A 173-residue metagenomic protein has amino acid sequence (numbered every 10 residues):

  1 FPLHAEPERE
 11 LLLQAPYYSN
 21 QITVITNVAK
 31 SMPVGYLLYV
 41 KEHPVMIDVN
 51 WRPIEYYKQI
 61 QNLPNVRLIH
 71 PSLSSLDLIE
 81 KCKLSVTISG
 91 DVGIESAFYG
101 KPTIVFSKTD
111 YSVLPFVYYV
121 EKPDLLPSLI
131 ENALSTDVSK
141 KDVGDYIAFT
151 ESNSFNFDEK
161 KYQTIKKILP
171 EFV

Functional and structural regions predicted by a protein language model:
P2-I54: Conserved catalytic-core segment of nucleotide-activated headgroup transferases in glycan assembly
P7-L11, M46-V49, S75-L78, G93-I94 (+2 more regions): Flexible loop/turn segments at secondary-structure boundaries
I54-I69: Nucleotide-activated donor-binding/catalytic signature segment of Leloir-type glycosyltransferases, i.e., the conserved
R67, S85, A133: Carbohydrate-binding surfaces of carbohydrate-active enzymes
P71-Y118: A donor-sugar binding/catalytic signature common to diverse glycosyltransferases and related nucleotide-sugar
F116-V173: Leloir-type glycosyltransferase catalytic cores
